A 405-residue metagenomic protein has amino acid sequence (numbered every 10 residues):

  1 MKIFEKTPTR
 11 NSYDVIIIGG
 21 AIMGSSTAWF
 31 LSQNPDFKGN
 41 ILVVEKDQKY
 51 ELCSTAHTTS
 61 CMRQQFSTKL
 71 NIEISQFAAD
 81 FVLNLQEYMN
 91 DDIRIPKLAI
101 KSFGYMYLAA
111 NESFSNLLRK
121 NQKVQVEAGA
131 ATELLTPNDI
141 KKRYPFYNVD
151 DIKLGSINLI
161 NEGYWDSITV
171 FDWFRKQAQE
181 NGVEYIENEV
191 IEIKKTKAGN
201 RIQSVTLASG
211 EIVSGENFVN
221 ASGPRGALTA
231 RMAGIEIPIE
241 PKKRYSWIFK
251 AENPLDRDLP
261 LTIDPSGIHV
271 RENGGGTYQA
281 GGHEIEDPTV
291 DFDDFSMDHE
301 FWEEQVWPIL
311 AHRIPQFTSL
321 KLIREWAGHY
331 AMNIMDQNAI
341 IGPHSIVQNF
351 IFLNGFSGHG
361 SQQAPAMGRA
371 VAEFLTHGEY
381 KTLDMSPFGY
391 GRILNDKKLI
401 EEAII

Functional and structural regions predicted by a protein language model:
M1-V15, F30-N40, E402-I405: Extreme N-terminal leader/targeting segments of oxidoreductases
S32-T55: Glycine-rich FAD pyrophosphate-binding loop
S60-R143, G267-H269: Dinucleotide-binding Rossmann-like beta1-alpha1 core, especially the glycine-rich loop that anchors the ADP
E73-Q76, Y107-L117, I157-K176, D294-W302: Short beta-strand to alpha-helix junction loop
I157-S209, V213-N217: Helical element adjacent to the flavin cofactor pocket in flavoenzyme catalytic cores
S167, P308-I405: C-terminal catalytic lobe of FAD-dependent flavoproteins
S209-D258: Central helical "cap/lid" subdomain
E236-P238, A251-N349: Active-site lid/adjacent beta-loop-alpha segment flanking the redox-cofactor pocket in flavoenzymes
